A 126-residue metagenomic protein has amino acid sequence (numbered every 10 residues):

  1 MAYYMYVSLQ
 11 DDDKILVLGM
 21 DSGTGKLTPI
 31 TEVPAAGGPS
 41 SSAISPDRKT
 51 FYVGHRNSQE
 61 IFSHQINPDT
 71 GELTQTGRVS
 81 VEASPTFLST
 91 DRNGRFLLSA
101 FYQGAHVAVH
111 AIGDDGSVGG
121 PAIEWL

Functional and structural regions predicted by a protein language model:
M1, P46-R48, R92-G94: Residue-level detector of Asp-centered blade-edge/turn motifs that repeat once per structural unit in beta-propeller
M1-M20: An edge-strand/N-cap motif at the start of beta-rich repeat modules
D11, G38-S40, S84: Beta-rich catalytic cores
D12-D13, N57-E60, Q103-H106: Short glycine/acidic-enriched loop and turn motifs that connect beta-strands
L18-G25, H64-G71, H110-G119: Short loop/turn segments immediately following beta-strands, especially the blade-tip and inter-blade linker loops
E72-L126: Asp-box/WD-like beta-propeller blade repeats and closely related beta-sheet repeat scaffolds
